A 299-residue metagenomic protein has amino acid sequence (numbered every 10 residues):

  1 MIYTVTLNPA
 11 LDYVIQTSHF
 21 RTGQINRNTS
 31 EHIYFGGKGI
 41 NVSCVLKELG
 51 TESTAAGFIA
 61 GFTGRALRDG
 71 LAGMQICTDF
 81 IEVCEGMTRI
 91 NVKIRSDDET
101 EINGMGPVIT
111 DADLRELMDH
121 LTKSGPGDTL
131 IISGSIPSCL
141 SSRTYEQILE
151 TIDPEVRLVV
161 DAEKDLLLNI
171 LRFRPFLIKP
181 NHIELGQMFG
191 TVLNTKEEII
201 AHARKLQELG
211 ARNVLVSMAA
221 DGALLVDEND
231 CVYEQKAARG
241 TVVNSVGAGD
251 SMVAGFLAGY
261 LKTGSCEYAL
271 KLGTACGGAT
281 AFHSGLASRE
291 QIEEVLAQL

Functional and structural regions predicted by a protein language model:
M1-G23: Positively charged, low-complexity intrinsically disordered leader regions
R27-M87: Substrate-binding N-lobe of the ribokinase-like
K47, D153, L261: Gly/Ala-rich phosphate-binding loop of Rossmann-like dinucleotide-binding domains, activating on the conserved
V83, K93-P126: Conserved phosphate-binding/catalytic loop of the ribokinase/pfkB sugar-kinase fold
E101-N103, G127-G134, D161, K179-E184: Short beta-strands and strand-loop turn motifs
P107-T110, I136-L140, L166-L168, Q187 (+2 more regions): Short, small-residue-enriched loops and turns at beta-alpha junctions that line or gate enzyme active sites
R143-N229: Conserved phosphate/ATP/ADP-binding segment of small-molecule kinases
K196-L299: Conserved phosphate-binding/catalytic region of the ribokinase-like
